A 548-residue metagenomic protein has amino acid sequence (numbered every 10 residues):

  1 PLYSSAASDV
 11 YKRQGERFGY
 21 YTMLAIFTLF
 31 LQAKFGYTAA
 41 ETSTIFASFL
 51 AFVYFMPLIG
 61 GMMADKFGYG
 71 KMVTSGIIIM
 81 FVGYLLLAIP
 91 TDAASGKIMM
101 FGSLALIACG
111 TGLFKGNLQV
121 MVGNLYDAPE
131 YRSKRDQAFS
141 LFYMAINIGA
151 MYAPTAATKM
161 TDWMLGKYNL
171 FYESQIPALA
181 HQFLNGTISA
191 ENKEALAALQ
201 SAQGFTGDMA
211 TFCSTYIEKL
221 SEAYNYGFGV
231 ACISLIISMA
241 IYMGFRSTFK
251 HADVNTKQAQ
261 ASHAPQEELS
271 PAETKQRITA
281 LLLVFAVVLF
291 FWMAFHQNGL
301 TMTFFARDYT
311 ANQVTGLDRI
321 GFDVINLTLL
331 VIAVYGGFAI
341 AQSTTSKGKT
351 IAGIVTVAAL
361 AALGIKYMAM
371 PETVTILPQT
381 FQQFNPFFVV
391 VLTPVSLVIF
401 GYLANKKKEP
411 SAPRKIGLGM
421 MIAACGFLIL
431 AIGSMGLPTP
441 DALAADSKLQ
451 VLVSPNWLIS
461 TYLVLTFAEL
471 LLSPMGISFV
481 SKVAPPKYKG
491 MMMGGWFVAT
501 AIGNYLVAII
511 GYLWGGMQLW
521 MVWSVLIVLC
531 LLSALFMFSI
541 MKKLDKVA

Functional and structural regions predicted by a protein language model:
P1-A7, Y11: Single conserved hydrophobic/aromatic residue that forms the stacking wall/gate of nucleotide- or nucleobase-binding
A25-E41, L300-I320, K366-Q379: Short amphipathic helix-loop junctions that connect adjacent transmembrane helices in Major Facilitator Superfamily/SLC
A47-M62, F384-S396: Central cavity-lining transmembrane alpha-helices of secondary-active solute carriers, predominantly the Major
L58-I78: Conserved MFS/SLC helix-loop-helix module at the cytosolic interface between two early adjacent transmembrane helices
I78-S95, G364, M421-L443: C-terminal ends and interior cores of transmembrane alpha-helices in multi-pass membrane transporters/permeases
G96-F114, A442-L471: Hydrophobic core of transmembrane alpha-helices in multi-pass small-molecule transporters, especially MFS/SLC-type
Q137-D162, A198, A202-G207, S234 (+2 more regions): Glycine-rich segments within core transmembrane alpha-helices of 12-TM secondary carriers
Y224-M243, M521-S539: Symmetry-related core transmembrane helices of the 12-TM Major Facilitator Superfamily/SLC fold
